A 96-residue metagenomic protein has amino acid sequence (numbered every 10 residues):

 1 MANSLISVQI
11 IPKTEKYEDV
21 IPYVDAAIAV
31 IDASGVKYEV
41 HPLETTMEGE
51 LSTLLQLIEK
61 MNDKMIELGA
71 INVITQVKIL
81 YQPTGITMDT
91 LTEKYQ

Functional and structural regions predicted by a protein language model:
M1-Q96: Charge-rich, low-complexity N-terminal segments
